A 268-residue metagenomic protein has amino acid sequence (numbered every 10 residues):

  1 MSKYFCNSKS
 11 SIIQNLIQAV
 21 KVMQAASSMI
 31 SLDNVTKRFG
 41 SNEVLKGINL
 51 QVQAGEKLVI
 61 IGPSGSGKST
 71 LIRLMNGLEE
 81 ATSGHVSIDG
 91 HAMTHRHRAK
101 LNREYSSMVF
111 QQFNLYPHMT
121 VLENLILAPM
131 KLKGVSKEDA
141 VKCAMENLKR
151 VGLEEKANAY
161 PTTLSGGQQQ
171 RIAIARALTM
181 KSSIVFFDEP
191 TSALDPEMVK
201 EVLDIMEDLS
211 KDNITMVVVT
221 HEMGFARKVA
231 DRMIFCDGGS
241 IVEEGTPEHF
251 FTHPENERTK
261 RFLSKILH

Functional and structural regions predicted by a protein language model:
S2-A19, E244, E248-H268: C-terminal boundary and immediately downstream tail of ABC-type ATPase nucleotide-binding domains
S11, N15, K21, S165-G167 (+1 more regions): Intrinsic low-complexity/disordered segments
A26-P247: ABC family nucleotide-binding domain
